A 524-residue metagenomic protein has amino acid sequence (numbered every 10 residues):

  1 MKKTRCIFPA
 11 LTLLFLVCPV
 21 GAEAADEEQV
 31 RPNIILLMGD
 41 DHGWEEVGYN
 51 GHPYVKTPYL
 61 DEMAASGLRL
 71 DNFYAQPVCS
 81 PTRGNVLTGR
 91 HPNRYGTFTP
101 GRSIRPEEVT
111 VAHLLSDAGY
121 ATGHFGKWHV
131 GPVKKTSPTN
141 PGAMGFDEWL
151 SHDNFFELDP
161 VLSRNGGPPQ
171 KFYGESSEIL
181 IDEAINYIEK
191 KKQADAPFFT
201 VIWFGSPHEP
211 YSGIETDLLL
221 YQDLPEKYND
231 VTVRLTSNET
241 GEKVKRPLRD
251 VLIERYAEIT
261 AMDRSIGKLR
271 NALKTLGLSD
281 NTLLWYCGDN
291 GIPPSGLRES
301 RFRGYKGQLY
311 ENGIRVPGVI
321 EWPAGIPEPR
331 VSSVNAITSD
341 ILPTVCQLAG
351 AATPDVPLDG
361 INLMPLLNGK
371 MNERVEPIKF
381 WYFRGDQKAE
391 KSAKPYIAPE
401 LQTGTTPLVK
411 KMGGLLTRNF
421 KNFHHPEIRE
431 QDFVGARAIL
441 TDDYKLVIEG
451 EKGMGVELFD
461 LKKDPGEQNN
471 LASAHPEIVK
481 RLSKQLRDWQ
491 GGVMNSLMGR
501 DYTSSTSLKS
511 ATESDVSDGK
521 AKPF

Functional and structural regions predicted by a protein language model:
M1-A10: Bacterial N-terminal signal peptides that target proteins for export
I7, V17-V20: Short hydrophobic transmembrane-like helices used for membrane targeting/insertion
T12-F15, A22-G450, M454-E457, P465-Q485 (+3 more regions): Formylglycine-dependent sulfatase
L508-S510: Carbohydrate-binding/catalytic loop surfaces
